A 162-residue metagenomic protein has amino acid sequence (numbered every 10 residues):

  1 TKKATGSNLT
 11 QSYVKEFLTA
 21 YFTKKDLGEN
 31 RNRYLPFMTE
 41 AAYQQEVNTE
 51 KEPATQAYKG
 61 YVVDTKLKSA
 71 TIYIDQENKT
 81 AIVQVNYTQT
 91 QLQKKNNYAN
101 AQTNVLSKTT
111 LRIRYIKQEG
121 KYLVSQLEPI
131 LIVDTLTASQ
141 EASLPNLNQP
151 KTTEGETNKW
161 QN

Functional and structural regions predicted by a protein language model:
T1, R31, L35-P36, V62-V63 (+3 more regions): Generic detector of bulky aromatic hydrophobic side chains
T1-L18, S139-K159: N-terminal, intrinsically disordered, polar/charged segments of Gram-positive cell-envelope systems that serve as
K2-D64, K68: Core segments of small alpha/beta cavity-forming domains
A4-N8, Q76-E77, Q102: Short, solvent-exposed beta-strand/turn "edge" segments of beta-rich domains on protein surfaces
K68-Q76: Short amphipathic beta-strand and strand-loop transition segments with alternating hydrophobic
D75-K79, Y122, E156-Q161: Intrinsically disordered, low-complexity segments of exported/surface proteins
K79-Q149: Exposed beta-sheet edge and beta->alpha loop/turn motif
